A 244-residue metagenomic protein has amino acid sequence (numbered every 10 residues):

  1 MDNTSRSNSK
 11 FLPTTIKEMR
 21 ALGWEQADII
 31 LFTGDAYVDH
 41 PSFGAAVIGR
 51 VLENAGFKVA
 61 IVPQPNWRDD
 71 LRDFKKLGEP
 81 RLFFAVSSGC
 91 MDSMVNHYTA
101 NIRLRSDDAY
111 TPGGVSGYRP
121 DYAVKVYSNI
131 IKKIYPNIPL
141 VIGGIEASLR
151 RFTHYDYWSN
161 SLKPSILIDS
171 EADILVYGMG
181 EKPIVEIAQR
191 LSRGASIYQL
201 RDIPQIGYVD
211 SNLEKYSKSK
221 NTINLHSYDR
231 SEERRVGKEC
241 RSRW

Functional and structural regions predicted by a protein language model:
M1-G23: Short N-terminal or domain-adjacent regulatory/targeting segments
M1-R6, A55-K58, A109-P120: Acidic/glycine-enriched edge-of-secondary-structure segments
D2, A21, E25, L104 (+1 more regions): N-proximal short alpha-helices
I16-Y37, P120, V124-I134: A short, flexible N-terminal coil/short beta segment enriched in small residues
A27-T33, H40-G78: Nucleic acid-processing catalytic cores of prokaryotic defense/repair systems
V38-D39, V185: Loop/helix-junction capping segments adjacent to catalytic residues or to phosphate/diphosphate-binding pockets
G44, P63-R241: Glycine-rich beta-alpha loop elements in corrinoid/cobalamin-binding modules across cobalamin-dependent enzymes
